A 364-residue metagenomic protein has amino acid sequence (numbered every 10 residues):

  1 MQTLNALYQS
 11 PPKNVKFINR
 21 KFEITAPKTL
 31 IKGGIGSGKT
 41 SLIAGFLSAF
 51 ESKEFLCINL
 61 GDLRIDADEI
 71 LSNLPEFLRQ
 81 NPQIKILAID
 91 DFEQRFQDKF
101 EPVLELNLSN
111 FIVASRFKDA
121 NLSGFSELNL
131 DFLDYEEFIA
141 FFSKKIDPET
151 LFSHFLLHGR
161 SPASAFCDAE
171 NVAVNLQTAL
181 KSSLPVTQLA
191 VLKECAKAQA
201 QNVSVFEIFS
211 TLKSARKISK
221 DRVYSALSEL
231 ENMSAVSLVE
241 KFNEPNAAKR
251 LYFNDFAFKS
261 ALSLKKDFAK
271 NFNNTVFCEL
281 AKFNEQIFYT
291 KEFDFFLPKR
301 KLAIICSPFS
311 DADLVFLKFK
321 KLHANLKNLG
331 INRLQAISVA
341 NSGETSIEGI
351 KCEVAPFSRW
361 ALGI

Functional and structural regions predicted by a protein language model:
M1-I24: N-terminal pre-Walker A segment at the start of P-loop NTPase domains
I31: Hydrophobic anchor at the beta1->P-loop junction of P-loop NTPases
G34-G36, S41, F242, K249-I364: A cross-kingdom feature that marks ATP-driven nucleic-acid transaction machinery
L42, F46: Hydrophobic positions on the alpha1 helix immediately C-terminal to the Walker A/P-loop
K53-P82: Short glycine-rich substrate-engagement loop in P-loop NTPases that contacts/grips substrate
F77-K99: Conserved P-loop NTPase "ATPase switch" module shared by AAA+ and STAND
L108, S115-Q201, F206: Interdomain motor-coupling "hinge/lid" segment immediately C-terminal to the ATP-binding subdomain of NTP-driven enzymes
L176-K301: Accessory nucleic acid-recognition modules appended to NTPase machines
